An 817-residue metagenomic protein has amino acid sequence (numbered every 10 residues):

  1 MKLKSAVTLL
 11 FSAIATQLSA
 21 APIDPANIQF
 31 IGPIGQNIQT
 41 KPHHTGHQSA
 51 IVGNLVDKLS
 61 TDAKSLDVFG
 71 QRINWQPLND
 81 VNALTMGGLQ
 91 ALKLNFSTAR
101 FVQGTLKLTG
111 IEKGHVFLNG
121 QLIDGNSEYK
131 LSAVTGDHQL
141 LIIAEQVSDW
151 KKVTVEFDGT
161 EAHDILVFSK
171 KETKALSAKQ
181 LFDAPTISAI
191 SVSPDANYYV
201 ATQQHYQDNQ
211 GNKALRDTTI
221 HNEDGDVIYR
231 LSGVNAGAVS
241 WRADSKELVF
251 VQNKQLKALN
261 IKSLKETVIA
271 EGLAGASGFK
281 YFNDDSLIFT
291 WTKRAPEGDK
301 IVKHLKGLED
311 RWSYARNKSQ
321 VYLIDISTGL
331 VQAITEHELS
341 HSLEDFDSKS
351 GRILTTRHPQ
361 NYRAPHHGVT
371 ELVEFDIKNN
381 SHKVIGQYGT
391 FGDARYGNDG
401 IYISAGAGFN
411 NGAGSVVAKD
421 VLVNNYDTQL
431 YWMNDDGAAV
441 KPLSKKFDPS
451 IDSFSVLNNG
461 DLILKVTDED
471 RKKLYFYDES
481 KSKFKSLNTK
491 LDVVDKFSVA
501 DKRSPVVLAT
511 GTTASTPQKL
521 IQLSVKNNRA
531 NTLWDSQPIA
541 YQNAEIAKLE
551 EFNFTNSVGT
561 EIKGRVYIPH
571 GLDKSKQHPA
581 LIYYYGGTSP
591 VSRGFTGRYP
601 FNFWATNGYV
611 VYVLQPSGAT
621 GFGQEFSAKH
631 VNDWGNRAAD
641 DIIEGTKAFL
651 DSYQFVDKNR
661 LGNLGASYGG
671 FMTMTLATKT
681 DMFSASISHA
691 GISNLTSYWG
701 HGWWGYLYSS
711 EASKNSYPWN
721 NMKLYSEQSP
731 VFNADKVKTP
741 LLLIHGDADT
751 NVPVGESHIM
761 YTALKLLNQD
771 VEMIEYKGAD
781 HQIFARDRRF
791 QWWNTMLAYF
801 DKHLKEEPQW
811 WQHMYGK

Functional and structural regions predicted by a protein language model:
A21-V81, L141-A178, P808: Accessory carbohydrate-binding/adhesion or oligomerization-edge regions at the termini of glycan-active proteins
T98, V102-H115, L140: Aromatic-lined ligand-binding clefts that engage carbohydrates, nucleic acids, or primary amines
Q180, I187-P194, Y198-Q203, Q207 (+7 more regions): Non-catalytic accessory segments flanking enzyme active sites
A184, Q203-D217, L231-A236, F250-K257 (+11 more regions): A flexible loop/linker signature enriched in serine peptidases of the S9 family
I190-Y199, A238-E247, V251, G278-S286 (+5 more regions): Blade-terminus and WD-like Trp-Asp/Gly-His loop motifs, strongest in beta-propeller folds
N222-G225, N260-L264, D325-G329, D376-N380 (+3 more regions): Short loop/turn segments that connect beta-strands within beta-propeller blades
S536-N659, A666, G700-W704: Cap/lid segment of the alpha/beta-hydrolase catalytic domain
P616-K817: Active-site-proximal cap/loop segments of hydrolase catalytic domains
